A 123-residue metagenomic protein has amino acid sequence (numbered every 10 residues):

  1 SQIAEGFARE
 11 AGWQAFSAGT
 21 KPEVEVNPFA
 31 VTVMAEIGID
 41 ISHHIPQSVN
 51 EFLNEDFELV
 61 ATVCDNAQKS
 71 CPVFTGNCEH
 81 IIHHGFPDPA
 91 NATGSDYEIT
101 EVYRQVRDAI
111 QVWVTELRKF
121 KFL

Functional and structural regions predicted by a protein language model:
S1-N50: Conserved active-site segments centered on acidic
S48-F52, S70-V73: Short amphipathic alpha-helices and their capping/turn segments at secondary-structure boundaries
N54-D56: Alpha-helix C-terminal capping/helix-to-coil transition sites in glycosyltransferase folds
T62-V63, H83: Redox-cofactor binding/interface segments in oxidoreductases and associated redox assembly factors
D65-Q68: Short glycine-rich anion-binding loops that position phosphate/pyrophosphate groups of nucleotides and phosphorylated
S70-L123: Phosphate-binding/catalytic loops
